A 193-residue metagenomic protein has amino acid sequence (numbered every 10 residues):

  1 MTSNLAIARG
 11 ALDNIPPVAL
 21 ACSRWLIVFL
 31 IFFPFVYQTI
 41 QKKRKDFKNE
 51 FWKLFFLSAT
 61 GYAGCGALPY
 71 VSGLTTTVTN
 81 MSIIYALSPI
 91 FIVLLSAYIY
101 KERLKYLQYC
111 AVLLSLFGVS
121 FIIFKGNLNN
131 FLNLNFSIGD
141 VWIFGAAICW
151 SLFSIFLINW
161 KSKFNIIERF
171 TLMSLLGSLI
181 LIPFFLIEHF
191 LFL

Functional and structural regions predicted by a protein language model:
M1-C22, L132-N159, L179-F184: Glycine-/small-residue-enriched transmembrane alpha-helix faces in small-molecule transporters and effluxers
M1-L5, F33-Y85, F121: Specific transmembrane alpha-helical segments of multi-pass solute transporters/efflux pumps, especially DMT/EamA
S3-I15, I27, G66-T76, I84 (+1 more regions): Juxtamembrane C-cap of transmembrane helices in multi-pass membrane transport proteins
A11, L20, R24, S72 (+5 more regions): Hydrophobic/aromatic residues within transmembrane alpha-helices of multi-pass small-molecule transporters
I31-I40, S88-L113, F117: C-terminal transmembrane-helix exit sites in multi-pass transporters
F32, L104-G126, A147, L175 (+1 more regions): Hydrophobic transmembrane alpha-helices of multi-pass small-molecule transport proteins
K45-W52, S82-Y85, K101-F121, F136-S137: Loop-to-transmembrane alpha-helix entry segments
L54-S58, Y70, S82, V112 (+2 more regions): Residue-level signature of transmembrane alpha-helical cores of multipass secondary-active transporters and flippases
